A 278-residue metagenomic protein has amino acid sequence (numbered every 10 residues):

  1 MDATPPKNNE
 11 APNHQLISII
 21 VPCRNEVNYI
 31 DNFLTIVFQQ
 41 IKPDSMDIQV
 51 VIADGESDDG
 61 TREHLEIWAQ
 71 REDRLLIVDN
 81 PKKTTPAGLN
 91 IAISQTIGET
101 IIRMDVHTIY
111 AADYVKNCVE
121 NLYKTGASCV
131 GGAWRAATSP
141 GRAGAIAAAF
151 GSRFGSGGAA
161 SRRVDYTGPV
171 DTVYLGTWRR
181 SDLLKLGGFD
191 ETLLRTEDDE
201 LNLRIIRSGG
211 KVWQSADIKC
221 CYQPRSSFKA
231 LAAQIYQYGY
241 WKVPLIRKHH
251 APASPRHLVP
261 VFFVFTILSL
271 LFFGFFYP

Functional and structural regions predicted by a protein language model:
T35-M46: Short, acidic, metal-binding catalytic loop of nucleotide-sugar glycosyltransferases
I36, D54-E63, K82, D105-T108: A conserved acidic beta->alpha catalytic loop
M46-E56, V78-P81: Short beta-strand/loop segment that forms part of the nucleotide-sugar
G60, V106-N121, L203: Acidic donor-binding/catalytic loop of UDP-sugar-dependent glycosyltransferases, especially processive GT2
N80-T96, N117, V173: Glycine-rich, basic loop-to-helix element that forms the pyrophosphate-binding segment of sugar-nucleotide handling
I101: Short aromatic/hydrophobic "clamp" motif used to bind/position activated sugar donors
A112-G144, K219, Q223: Conserved donor NDP-sugar-binding/catalytic core segment of glycosyltransferases
D190-A253: Catalytic donor/gating beta->alpha subdomain of glycosyltransferases that bind UDP-sugars
